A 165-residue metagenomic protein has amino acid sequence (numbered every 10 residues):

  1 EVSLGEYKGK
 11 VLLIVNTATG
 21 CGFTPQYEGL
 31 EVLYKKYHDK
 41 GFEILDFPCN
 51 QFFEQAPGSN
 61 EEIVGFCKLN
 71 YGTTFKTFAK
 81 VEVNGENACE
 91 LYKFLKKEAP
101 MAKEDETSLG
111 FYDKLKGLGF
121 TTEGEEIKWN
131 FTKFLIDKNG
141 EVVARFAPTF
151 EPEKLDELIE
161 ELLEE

Functional and structural regions predicted by a protein language model:
E1-Y7: A domain-start/cap signature at the N-terminus of enzymes
G5, T24-Y27, Q55-G58: Short, solvent-exposed loop/turn and secondary-structure capping segments
K8-L12, T19-C49, C67-Y71: Conserved helix-turn-beta segment immediately C-terminal to the redox Cys motif in thioredoxin-like folds
V11, Y34-Y37, L95-A99, L163: Sec/Tat-exported extracytoplasmic proteins
N16, H38-S59, T74-G85: Thiol-based oxidoreductase modules, predominantly thioredoxin-like and allied folds used for disulfide exchange
G29-V32, G58, E62, E86-E90 (+1 more regions): Extracytoplasmic/secreted proteins, especially bacterial periplasmic and envelope-associated proteins
K68, G72-F150: Thiol/selenol-based redox catalytic cores and closely related redox-interacting motifs
V143-E164: Non-catalytic, surface beta->alpha helical segment in thiol-disulfide oxidoreductase systems
